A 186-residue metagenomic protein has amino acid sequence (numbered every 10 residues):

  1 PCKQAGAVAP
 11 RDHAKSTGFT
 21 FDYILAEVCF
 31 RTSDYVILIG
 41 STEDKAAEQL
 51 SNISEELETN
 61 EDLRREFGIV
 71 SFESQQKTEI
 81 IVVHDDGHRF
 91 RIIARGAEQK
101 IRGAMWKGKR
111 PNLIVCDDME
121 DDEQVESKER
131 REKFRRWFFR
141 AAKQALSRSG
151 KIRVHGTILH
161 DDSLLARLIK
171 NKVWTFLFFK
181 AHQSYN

Functional and structural regions predicted by a protein language model:
P1-N186: Short, flexible loop motifs at catalytic/binding sites
